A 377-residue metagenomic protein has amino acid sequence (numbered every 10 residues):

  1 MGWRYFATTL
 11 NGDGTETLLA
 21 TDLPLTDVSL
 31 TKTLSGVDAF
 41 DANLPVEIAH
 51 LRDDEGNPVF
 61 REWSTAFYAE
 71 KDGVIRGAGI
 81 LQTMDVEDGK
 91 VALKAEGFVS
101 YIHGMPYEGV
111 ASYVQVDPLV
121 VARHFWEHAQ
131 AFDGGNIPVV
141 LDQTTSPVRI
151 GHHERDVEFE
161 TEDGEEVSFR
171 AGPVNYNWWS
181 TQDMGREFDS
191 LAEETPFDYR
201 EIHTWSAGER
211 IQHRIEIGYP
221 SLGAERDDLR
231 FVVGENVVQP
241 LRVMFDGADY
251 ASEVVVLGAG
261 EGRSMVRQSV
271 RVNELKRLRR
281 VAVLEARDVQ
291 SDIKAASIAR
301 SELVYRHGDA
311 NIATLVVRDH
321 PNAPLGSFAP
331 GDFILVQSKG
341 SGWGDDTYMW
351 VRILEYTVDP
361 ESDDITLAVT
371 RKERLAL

Functional and structural regions predicted by a protein language model:
M1-R123, E127: Beta-strand-rich assembly/attachment modules of structural machines
G2-A7, H213-D359, L377: Acidic, small/polar-enriched beta strand-loop surface segments
T21-D27, I80-L81, A171-N175, E235-P240 (+1 more regions): A broad structural signal for short, well-ordered beta-strand segments within beta-sheet-rich domains
L30-H50, G89-Y101, V256, H307-P321 (+2 more regions): Oligomerization/assembly interface segments of phage tail-like spikes and tubes
V46, G97-V99, H203, G260 (+1 more regions): A mature extracytoplasmic/lumenal domain signature
F60-A66, S180-T181, G234, G331: Glycine-centered loop/turn motifs
A66-A95, L335-V369: Short beta-strand and beta-hairpin "edge-sheet" elements
K90, E96-D246: Charged- and aromatic-enriched interaction segments used to assemble and dock large macromolecular complexes
